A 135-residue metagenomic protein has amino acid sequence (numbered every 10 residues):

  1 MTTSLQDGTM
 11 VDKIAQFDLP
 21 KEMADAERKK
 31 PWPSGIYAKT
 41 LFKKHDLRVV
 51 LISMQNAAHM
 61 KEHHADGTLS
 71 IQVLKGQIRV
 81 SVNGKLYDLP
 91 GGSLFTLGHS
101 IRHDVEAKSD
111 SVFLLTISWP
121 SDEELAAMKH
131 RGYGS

Functional and structural regions predicted by a protein language model:
M1-D46, S81, H130-S135: A short, N-terminal "cap"/entry segment at the start of jelly-roll beta-barrel domains of the cupin/DSBH fold
S34-I36, R48-H64: Conserved short histidine dyad/triad with adjacent acidic residue
M60-E62, V80-S81, L97, R102-K108: Short beta-strand His + acidic residue motifs that chelate non-heme Fe in jelly-roll/DSBH and cupin folds
G67-R79, N83: Glycine- and acidic-residue-biased ligand/ion/polar-headgroup-sensing regions
L74-K75, P90-G91, S109: A cytosolic small-molecule/anion-sensing beta-strand core signal
G84-H99: Short acidic-glycine-tyrosine-enriched beta hairpin
H99-E123: Ligand-binding loop in jelly-roll beta-barrel domains
